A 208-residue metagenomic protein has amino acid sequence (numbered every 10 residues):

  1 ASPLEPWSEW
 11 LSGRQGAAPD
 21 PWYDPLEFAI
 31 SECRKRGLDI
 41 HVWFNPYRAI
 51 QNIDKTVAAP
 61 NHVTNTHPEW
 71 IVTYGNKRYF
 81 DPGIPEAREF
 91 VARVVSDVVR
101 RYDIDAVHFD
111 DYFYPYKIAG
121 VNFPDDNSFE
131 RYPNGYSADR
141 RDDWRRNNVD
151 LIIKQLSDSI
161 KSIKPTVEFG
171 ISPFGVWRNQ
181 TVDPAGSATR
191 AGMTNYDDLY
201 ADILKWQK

Functional and structural regions predicted by a protein language model:
A1-N45, Y136-I163: Aromatic-lined substrate-binding rim segments of carbohydrate-active enzymes
S2-R14, R48-G75, D111-S137, V182-M193: Aromatic- and acidic-residue-enriched segments that line the glycan-binding/catalytic groove of carbohydrate-active
E5, E9, E27, E32 (+6 more regions): Glutamate identity and glutamate-enriched acidic tracts
P19, D24-S31, H41-R101, D197-A201: Active-site-adjacent "subsite" loops/lids of carbohydrate-active enzymes
E86, F90-K208: Active-site neighborhood of glycoside hydrolase catalytic domains
